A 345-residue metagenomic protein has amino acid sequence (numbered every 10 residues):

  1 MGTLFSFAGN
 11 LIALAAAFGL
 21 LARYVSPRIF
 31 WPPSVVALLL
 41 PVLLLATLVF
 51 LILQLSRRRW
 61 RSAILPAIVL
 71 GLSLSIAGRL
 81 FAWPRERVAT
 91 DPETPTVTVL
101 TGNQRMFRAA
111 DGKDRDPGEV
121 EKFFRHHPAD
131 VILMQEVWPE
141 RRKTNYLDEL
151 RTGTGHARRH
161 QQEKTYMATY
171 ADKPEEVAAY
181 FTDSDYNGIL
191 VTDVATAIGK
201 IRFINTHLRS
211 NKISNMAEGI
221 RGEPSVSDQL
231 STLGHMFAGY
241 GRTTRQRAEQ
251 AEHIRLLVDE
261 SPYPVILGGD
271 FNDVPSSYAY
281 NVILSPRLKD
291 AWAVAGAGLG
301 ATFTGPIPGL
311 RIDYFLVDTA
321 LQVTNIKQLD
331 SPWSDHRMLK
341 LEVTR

Functional and structural regions predicted by a protein language model:
M1-A16, L21-S56, W60-A67, Y180 (+4 more regions): Metal-dependent phosphoester-hydrolase catalytic domains
M1-E149, R345: N-terminal, active-site-proximal structural segment of metallo-dependent hydrolase catalytic domains
V69-T96, D111-G112, E121-R125, V131-G222 (+1 more regions): Structured beta-strand-rich core segments of catalytic domains in phosphoester-bond hydrolases
V97-R105, V120-K143, R202-H207, H235-M236 (+4 more regions): Active-site beta-strand/loop signature of hydrolases that rely on acidic residues for catalysis
T101, H160-Q161, N205, D290-A293: Structural signal for conserved beta-strand scaffold positions within catalytic alpha/beta enzyme cores
F107-A109, P139-R142, Y186, N211-I213 (+2 more regions): Active-site environment of divalent metal-dependent phosphoester hydrolases
K113-P117, K143, D183, T243-A251 (+2 more regions): Solvent-exposed, acidic/flexible segments
A217-Y240: A solvent-exposed, charged loop/short amphipathic helix patch at secondary-structure junctions
